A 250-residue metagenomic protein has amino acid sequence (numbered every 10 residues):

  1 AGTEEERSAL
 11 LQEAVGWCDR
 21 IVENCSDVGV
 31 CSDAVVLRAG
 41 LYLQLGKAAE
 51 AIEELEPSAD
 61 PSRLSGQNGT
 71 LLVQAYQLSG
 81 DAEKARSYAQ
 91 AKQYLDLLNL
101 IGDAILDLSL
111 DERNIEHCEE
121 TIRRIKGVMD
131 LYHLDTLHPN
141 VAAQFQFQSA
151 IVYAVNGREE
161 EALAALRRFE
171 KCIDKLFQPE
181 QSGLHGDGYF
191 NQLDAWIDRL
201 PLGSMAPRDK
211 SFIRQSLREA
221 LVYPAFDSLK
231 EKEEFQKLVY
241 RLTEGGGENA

Functional and structural regions predicted by a protein language model:
A1-E23, A206-K210, R214, A220: Short coil/linker segments at helix-helix boundaries
A1-G2, G29, P61-Q67, E170-Q181: Short, charge-rich amphipathic alpha-helical segments embedded in non-transmembrane helical bundles/solenoids
A1-T3, V36-Q44, T70-L78, G102-N114 (+1 more regions): Tandem amphipathic alpha-helical repeat scaffolds
R7-E23, K47-D60, D81-L95, E116-H133 (+2 more regions): Alpha-helical repeat scaffolds
Q12, C18, C25, A34-L37 (+1 more regions): Long, leucine/valine-rich, helix-dominated scaffolding and oligomerization segments
D27-V35, P61-L71, K92-L106, H138-Q146: Generic helix N-cap/helix-start motif at coil->alpha-helix transitions
A34, R38-L41, L45-P57, S65-A75 (+1 more regions): Extended alpha-solenoid helical-repeat scaffolds
L100-L110, I115-K232, Q236-K237, R241-A250: Alpha-helical protein-protein interaction modules
